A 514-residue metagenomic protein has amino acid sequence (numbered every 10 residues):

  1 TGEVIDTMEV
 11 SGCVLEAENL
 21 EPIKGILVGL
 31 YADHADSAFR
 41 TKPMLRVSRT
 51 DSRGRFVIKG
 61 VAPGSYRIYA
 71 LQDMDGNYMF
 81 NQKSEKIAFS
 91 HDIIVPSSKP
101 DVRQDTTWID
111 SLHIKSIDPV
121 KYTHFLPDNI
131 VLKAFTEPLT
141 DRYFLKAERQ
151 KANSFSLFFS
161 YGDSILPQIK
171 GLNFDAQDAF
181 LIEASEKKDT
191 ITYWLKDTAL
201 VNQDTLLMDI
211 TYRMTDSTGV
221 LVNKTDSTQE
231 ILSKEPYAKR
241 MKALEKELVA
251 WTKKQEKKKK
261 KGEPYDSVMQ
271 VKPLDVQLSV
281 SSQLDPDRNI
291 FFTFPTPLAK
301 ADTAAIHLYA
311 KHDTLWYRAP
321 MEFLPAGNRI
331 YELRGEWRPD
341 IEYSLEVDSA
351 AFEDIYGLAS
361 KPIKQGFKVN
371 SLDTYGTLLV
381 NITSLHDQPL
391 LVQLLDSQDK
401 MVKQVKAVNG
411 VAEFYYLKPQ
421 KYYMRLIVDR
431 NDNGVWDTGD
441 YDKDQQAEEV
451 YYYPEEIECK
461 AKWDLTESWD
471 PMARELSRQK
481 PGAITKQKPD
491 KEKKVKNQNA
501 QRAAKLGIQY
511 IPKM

Functional and structural regions predicted by a protein language model:
T1-M514: N-terminal targeting or signal-anchor segments and their processing/structural boundaries
